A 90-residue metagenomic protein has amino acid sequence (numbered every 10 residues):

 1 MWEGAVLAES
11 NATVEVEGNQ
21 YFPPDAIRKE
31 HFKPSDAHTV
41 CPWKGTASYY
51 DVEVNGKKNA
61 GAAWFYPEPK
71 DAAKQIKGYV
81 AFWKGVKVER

Functional and structural regions predicted by a protein language model:
M1-R90: Terminal leader/tail segments of proteins
